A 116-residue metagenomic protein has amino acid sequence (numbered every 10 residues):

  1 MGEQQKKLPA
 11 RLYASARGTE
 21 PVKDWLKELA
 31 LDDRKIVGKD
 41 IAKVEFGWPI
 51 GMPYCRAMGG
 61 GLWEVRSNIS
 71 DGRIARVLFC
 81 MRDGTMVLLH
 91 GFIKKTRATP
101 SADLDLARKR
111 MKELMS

Functional and structural regions predicted by a protein language model:
M1-I74, R82-T85, I93-S116: Basic, Lys/Arg-enriched alpha-helical interface segments
